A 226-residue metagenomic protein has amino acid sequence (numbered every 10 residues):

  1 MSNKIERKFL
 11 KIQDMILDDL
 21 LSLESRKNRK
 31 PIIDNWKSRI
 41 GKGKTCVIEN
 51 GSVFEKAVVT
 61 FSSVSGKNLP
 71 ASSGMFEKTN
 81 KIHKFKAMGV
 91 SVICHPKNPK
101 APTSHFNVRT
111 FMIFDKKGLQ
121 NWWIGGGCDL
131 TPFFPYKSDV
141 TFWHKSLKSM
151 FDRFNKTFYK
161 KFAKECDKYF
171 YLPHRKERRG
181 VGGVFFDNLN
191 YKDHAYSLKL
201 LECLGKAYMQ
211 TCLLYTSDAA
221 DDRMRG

Functional and structural regions predicted by a protein language model:
S2-E77, D193-L204, Y208-L214: Gly/Pro-rich turn-and-neighbor structural signature
T60, S91, G183-F185: Ordered hydrophobic segments in well-structured contexts
S62-V140: Aromatic- and glycine-enriched beta-alpha-beta binding-site module
K78-H83, R109-I113, L147-S149, C203-K206 (+1 more regions): Short, low-complexity, polar/charged sequence segments that are solvent-exposed and flexible
G118-S217: Long, contiguous internal "core" modules enriched in hydrophobic/ aromatic residues
Y215-G226: Single conserved hydrophobic/aromatic residue that forms the stacking wall/gate of nucleotide- or nucleobase-binding
